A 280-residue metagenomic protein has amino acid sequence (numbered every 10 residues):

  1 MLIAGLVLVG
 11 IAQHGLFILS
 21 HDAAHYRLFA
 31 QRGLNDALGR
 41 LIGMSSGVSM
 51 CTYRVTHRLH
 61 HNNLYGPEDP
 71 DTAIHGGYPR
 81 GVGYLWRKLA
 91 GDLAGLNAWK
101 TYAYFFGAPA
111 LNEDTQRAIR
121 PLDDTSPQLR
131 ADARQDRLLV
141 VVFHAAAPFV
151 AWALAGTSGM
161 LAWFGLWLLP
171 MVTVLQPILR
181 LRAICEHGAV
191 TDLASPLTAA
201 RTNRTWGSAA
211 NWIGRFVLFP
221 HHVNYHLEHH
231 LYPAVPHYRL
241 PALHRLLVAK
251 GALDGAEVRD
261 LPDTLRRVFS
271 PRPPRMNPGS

Functional and structural regions predicted by a protein language model:
M1-G10, M44-G165, H237-S280: Non-catalytic, topology-defining segments of multipass membrane proteins
M1-I18, A37-C51, V172-Q176, A210-P220: Membrane-embedded alpha-helical segments that form the functional core of polytopic membrane enzymes, especially those
L8-S20, S49, Y53, N97-T101 (+1 more regions): Transmembrane alpha-helical segments that form the membrane-embedded catalytic/substrate-channel core of multi-pass
L16-H25, Y53-Y65, R182-A189, F219-V235: Histidine-centered catalytic micro-motifs
L19-A37, Y65-G76: Aspartate-rich (DDxxD/NDxxD/DxxxD) Mg2+/diphosphate-binding motifs and their adjoining helix-loop segments
R32, D36-I42, L193-G207: Membrane-cytosol interface motif
D114-E186, V190, S195-P196, A200 (+2 more regions): C-terminal membrane-associated helical module and adjoining short loops/tails
V190-A194, L231, A242, V248-K250: Polar-ligand-bearing catalytic/cofactor-coordination segments of membrane-embedded or membrane-tethered inner-membrane
